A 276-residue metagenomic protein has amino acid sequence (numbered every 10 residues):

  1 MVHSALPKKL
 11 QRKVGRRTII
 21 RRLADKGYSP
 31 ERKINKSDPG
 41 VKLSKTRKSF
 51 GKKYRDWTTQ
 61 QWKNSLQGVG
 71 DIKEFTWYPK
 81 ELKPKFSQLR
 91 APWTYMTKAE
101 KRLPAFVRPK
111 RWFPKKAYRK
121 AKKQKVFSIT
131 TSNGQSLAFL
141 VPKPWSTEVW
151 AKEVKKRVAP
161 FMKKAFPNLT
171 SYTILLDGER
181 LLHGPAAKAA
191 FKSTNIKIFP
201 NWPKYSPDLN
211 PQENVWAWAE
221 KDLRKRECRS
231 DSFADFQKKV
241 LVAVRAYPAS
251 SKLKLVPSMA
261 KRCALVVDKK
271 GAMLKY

Functional and structural regions predicted by a protein language model:
M1-K45, L66, I72-P79, P84: Conserved short alpha-helical interface segments
T18, K63-S65, Q212-Y276: C-terminal anion-handling pockets and recognition modules
K26-Y28, K73-W77, L82-K83, T131-Q135 (+3 more regions): Short, solvent-exposed loop/turn segments at secondary-structure junctions
K33-D38, V107, R111-A117, L175 (+1 more regions): RNase H-like polynucleotidyl transferase catalytic core
R47-P160, K270: Extended, low-complexity cationic-aromatic segments
G70-I72, V154, P167-H183, L209-N210: Acidic/histidine-rich, metal-coordinating catalytic segments
L176-G178, P185, P200-K225, A234: RNase H-like two-metal-ion nuclease catalytic core shared by retroviral integrases and related mobile-element nucleases
